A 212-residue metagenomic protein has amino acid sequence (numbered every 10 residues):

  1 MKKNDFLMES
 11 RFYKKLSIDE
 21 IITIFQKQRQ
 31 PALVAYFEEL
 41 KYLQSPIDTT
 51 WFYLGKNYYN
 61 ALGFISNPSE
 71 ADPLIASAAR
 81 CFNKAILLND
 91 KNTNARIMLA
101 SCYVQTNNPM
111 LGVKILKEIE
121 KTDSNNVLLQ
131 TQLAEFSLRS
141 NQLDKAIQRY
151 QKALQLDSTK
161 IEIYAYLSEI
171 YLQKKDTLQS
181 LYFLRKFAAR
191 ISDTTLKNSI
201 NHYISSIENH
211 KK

Functional and structural regions predicted by a protein language model:
L7, L40-K41, K84-A85, E118-I119 (+2 more regions): Canonical positions in the second alpha-helix
M8-T23, L43-S66, K91-Q105: Amphipathic alpha-helical repeat scaffolds of TPR domains
F12, S45-P46, D90, S124 (+2 more regions): Short coil turns that delineate tetratricopeptide repeat
S17, T50-W51, A95, G112 (+3 more regions): TPR alpha-solenoid repeat register
E20, Y53, N57, A78 (+4 more regions): Canonical tetratricopeptide repeat
I170-Q173, T177-K212: Terminal, low-structured helical/coil segments at or just beyond the last alpha-helical repeat
